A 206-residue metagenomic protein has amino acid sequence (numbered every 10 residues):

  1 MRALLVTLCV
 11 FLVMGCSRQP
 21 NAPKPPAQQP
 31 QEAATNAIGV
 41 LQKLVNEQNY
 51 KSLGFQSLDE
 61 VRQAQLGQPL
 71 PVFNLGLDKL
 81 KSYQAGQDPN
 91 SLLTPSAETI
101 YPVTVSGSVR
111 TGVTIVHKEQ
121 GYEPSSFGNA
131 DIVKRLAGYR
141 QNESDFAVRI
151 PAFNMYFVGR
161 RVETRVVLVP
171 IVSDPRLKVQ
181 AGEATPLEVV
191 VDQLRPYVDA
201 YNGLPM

Functional and structural regions predicted by a protein language model:
M1-T7: Positively charged n-region of N-terminal signal peptides that target proteins for export
L12-G15: C-terminal motif of bacterial Sec signal peptides marking the signal peptidase cleavage site
S17-Q19: Bacterial signal peptide processing site
A22-G86, G128-E143: Short, non-transmembrane alpha-helical segments in secretory-pathway proteins
E60-K118, V158-R161: Exposed beta-strand-loop-beta-strand "reactive/processing" segments of non-cytosolic proteins
T111-M155, R165-M206: A short, surface-exposed interaction/processing loop segment used at functional sites
